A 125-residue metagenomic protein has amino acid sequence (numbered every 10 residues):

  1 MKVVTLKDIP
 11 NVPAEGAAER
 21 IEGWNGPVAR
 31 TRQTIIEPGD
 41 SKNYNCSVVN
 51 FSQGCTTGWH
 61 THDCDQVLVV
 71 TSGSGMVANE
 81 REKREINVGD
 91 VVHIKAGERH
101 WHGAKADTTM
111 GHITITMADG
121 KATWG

Functional and structural regions predicted by a protein language model:
M1-N43, A122-G125: A short, N-terminal "cap"/entry segment at the start of jelly-roll beta-barrel domains of the cupin/DSBH fold
N45-H62, A96: Conserved short histidine dyad/triad with adjacent acidic residue
T57-W59, V77-A78, R99-A106: Short beta-strand His + acidic residue motifs that chelate non-heme Fe in jelly-roll/DSBH and cupin folds
C64-M76, E80: Glycine- and acidic-residue-biased ligand/ion/polar-headgroup-sensing regions
R81-G97: Short acidic-glycine-tyrosine-enriched beta hairpin
H93, D107-G125: A short hydrophobic beta-strand segment most commonly corresponding to one strand of the jelly-roll/cupin
